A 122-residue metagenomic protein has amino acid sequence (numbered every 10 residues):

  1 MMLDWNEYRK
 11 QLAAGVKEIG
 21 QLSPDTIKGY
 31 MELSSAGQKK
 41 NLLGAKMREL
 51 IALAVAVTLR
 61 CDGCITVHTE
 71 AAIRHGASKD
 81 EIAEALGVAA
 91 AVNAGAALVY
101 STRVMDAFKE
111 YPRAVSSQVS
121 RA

Functional and structural regions predicted by a protein language model:
M1-M47, Y100-A122: Acidic, glycine/proline-rich low-complexity segments that act as flexible tails and inter-domain linkers
I27, V67-E81, M105-F108: Iron-sulfur (Fe-S) cluster-binding segments and ferredoxin-like electron-carrier domains, especially [2Fe-2S]
S34-S35, A52, T69-I73: Amphipathic alpha-helical segments within well-ordered protein domains
L42-L59, D80-A89: Immediate flanking context of iron-sulfur cluster ligation sites
C61-C64: Short cysteine clusters
G76-V88, P112-A122: Charge-rich, acidic-biased intrinsically disordered regions
A83-F108: C-terminal structural segments of small proteins and small subunits
